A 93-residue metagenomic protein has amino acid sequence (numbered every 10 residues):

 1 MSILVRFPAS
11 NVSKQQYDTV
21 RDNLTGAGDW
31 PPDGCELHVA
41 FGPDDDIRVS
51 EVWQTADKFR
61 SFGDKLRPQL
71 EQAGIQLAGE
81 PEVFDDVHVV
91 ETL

Functional and structural regions predicted by a protein language model:
M1-S50, Q54-P68, I75-L93: Short S/T/G/P-rich N-terminal loop/turn motif that feeds into the first structured element of a domain
